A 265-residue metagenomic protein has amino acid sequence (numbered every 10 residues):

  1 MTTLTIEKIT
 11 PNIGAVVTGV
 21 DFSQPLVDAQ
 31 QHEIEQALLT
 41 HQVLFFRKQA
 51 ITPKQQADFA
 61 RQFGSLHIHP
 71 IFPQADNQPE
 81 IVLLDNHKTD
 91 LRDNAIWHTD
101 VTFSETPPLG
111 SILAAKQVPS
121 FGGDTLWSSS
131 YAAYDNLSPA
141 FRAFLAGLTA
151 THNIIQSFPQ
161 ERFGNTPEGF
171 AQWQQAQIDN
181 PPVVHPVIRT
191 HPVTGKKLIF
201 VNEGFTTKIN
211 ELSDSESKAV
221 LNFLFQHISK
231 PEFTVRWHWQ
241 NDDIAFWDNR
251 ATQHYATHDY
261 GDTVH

Functional and structural regions predicted by a protein language model:
T2-I244, N249-H265: Non-heme Fe(II) oxygenase catalytic core, chiefly the N-lobe of the double-stranded beta-helix
